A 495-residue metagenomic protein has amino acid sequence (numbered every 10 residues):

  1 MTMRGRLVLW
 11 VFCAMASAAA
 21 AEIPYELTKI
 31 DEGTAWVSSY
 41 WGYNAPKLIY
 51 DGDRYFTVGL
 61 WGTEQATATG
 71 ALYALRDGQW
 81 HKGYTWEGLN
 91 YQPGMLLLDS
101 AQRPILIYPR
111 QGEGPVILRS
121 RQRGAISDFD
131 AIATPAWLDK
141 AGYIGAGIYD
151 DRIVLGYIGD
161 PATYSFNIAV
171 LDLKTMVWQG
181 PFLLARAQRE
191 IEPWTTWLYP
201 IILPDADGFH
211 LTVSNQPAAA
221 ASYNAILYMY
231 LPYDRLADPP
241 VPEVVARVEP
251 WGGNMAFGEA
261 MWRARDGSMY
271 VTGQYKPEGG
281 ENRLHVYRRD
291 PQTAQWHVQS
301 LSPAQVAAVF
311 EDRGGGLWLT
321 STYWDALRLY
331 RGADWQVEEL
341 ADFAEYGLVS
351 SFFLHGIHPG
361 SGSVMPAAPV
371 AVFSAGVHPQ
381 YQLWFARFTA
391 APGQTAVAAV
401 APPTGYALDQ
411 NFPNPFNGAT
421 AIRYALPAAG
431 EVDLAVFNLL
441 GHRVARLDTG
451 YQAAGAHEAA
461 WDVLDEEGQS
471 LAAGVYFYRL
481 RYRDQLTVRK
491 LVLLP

Functional and structural regions predicted by a protein language model:
M1-R6, P495: Positively charged n-region of N-terminal signal peptides that target proteins for export
R6-S17: Bacterial N-terminal signal peptides
A21-G393: Extracellular, repeat-based ectodomains that mediate carbohydrate processing or recognition
A131, P181, V298, R446 (+2 more regions): Well-ordered beta-strand positions in beta-sheet-rich domains
L173, N438-L439, D465: Short, acidic, Ser/Thr-enriched surface-loop or helix-capping motifs
A398-F412, F416-F437, R446-T449, E458-W461: Glycine-centered coil/turn sites that cap beta-strands in beta-rich domains
L439-H442, V492: Helix-terminus/capping and membrane-interface signal
G450-A454, E458-A460, Q469-P495: C-terminal tail/sorting-segment detector
